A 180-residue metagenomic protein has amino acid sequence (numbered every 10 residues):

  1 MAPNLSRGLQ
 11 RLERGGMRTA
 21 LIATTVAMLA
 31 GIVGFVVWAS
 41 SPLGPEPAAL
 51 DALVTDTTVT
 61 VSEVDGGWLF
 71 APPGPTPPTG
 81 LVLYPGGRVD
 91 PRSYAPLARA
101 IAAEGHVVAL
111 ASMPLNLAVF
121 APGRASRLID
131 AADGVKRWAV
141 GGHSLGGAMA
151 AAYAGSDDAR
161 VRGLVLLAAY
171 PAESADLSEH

Functional and structural regions predicted by a protein language model:
A2-V59: N-terminal membrane-anchoring alpha-helices
S62-P77, A132-D133: Short beta-strand-to-loop junctions in surface cap/lid or active-site-entrance loops
P78-G86: Short beta-strand element of the alpha/beta-hydrolase
V89-L97: The serine-hydrolase catalytic nucleophile loop
A98-A118: Conserved alpha/beta-hydrolase
V140-G142, L167: Short beta-strand immediately N-terminal to the catalytic nucleophile in serine-hydrolase-like folds
G142-A150: Gly/Ala-rich beta-loop-alpha elbow adjacent to hydrolase catalytic centers
R162-H180: The feature captures the conserved acid-bearing segment of alpha/beta-hydrolase catalytic domains
